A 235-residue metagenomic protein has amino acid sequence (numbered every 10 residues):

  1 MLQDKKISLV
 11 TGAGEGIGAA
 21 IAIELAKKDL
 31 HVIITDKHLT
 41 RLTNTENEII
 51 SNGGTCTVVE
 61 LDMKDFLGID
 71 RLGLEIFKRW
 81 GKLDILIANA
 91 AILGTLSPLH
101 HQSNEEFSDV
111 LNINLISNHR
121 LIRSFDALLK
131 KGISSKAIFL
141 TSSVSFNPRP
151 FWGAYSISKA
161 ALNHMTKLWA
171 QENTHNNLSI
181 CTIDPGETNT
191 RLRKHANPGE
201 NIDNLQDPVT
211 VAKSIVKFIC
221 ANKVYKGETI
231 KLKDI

Functional and structural regions predicted by a protein language model:
G14-G16: Conserved glycine-rich cofactor-binding loop
L30-N44: Conserved glycine-rich Rossmann-like NAD(P)H-binding loop of the short-chain dehydrogenase/reductase
L39-T40, E60-R71, N104: The beta1-alpha1 cofactor-binding region of Rossmann-like NAD(H)/NADP(H)-dependent oxidoreductases
N89-T95: Conserved NAD(P)H cofactor-binding loop of Rossmann-fold oxidoreductase domains
I92, K130, S135-A161, T166-H175 (+1 more regions): Catalytic loop of short-chain dehydrogenase/reductase
S97-L99, S103-L111: Substrate-binding pocket helix/loop in short-chain dehydrogenase/reductase
T182-I183, T190, P198-I235: C-terminal helical subdomain
